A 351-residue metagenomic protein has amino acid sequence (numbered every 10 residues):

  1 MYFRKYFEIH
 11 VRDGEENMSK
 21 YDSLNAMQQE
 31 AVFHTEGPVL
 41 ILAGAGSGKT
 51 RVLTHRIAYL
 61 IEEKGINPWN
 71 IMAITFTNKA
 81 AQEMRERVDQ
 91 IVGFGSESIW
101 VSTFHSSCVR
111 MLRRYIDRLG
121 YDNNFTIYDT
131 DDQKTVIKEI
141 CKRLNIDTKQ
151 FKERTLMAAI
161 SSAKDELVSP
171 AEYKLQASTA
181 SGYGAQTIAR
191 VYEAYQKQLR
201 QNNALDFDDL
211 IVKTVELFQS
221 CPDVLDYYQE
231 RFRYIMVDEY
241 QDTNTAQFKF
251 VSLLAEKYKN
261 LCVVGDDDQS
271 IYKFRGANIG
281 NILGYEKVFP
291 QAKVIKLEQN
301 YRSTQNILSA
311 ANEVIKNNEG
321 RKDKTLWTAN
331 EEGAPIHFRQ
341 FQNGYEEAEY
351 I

Functional and structural regions predicted by a protein language model:
Y2-N123, I127, D226, G280 (+1 more regions): P-loop NTPase Walker
D22-F33, G37-I41, V52, G65 (+5 more regions): Conserved helicase NTPase motor core
Q28, G46, T77, T103 (+6 more regions): Residue-level signature of catalytic and energy-coupling elements of molecular machines, predominantly ATP/GTP-dependent
T35, S96-I99, D117-D209, F232 (+4 more regions): ATP-hydrolysis module of ASCE/P-loop NTPase motor domains, specifically the Walker B Asp-Glu catalytic pair
S47, N78-A81, H105-C108, D267-I271 (+5 more regions): Conserved nucleotide-binding/hydrolysis micro-motifs of P-loop NTPases
S47-L53, P290-K293, E298-I351: Helicase P-loop NTPase motor core
I91, R114, R118, R143-D147 (+4 more regions): Phosphate/oxyanion-binding loops and surfaces in catalytic or ligand/nucleic-acid-binding neighborhoods
R113-Y115, S169, Y192, W327-P335: Short, basic/glycine-rich phosphate-binding loops at helix/coil junctions that contact nucleotide phosphates
